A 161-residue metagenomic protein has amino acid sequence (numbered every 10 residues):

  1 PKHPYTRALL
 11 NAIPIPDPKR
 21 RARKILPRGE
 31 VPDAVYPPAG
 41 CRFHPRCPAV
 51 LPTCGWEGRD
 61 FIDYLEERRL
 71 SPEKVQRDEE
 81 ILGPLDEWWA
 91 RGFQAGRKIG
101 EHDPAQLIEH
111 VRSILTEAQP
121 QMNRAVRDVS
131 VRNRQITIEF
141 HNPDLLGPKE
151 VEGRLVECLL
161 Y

Functional and structural regions predicted by a protein language model:
P1-E157: Charged, flexible cofactor/metal-binding loops and thiol motifs
Y161: Conserved small/polar residues in nucleotide/adenosyl-binding loops
